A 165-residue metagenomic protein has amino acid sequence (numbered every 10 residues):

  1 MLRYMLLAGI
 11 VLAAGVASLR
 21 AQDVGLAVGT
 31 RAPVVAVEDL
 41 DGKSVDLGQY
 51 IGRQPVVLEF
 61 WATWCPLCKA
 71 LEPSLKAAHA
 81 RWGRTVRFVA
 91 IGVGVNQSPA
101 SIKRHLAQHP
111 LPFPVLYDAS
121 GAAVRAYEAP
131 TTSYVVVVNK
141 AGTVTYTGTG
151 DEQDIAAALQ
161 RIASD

Functional and structural regions predicted by a protein language model:
Y4-G15: Bacterial N-terminal signal peptides
A14-V34: N-proximal helix/coil linker or "cap" segments that precede and/or mark the start of modular domains
L26, D39-L40, V138-N139: Short, acidic, Ser/Thr-enriched surface-loop or helix-capping motifs
V35-V56: A short beta-strand-turn-helix
G52, H105-P112, D118-R161: Thiol/disulfide oxidoreductase modules built on the thioredoxin-like
Q54-V56, W61-W64, T131: Short pre-active-site segment immediately N-terminal to redox-active cysteine/selenocysteine motifs in thiol-based
V57-L58, F88, V135: Hydrophobic beta-strand anchors of alpha/beta hydrolase catalytic cores
K69-H109, A119-A126: Structural microenvironment flanking redox-active thiols in thiol-disulfide oxidoreductases
